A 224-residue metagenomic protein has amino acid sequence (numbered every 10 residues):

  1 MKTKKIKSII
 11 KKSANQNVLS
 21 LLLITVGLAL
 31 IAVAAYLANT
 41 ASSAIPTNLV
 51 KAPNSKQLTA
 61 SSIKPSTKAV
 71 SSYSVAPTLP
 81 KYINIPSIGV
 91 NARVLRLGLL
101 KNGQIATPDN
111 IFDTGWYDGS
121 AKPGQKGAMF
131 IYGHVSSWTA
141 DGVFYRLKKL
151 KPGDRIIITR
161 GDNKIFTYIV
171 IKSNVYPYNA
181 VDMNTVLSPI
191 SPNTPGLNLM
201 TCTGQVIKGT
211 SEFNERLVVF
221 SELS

Functional and structural regions predicted by a protein language model:
M1-V18: N-terminal Lys/Arg-rich, disordered targeting/topogenic segments
K7-K11, T25, K64: Residues marking helix boundaries in flexible regions
N17-L30: Hydrophobic H-region at the start of alpha-helical membrane spans
G27-S224: Solvent-exposed, non-transmembrane regions of membrane-associated and secreted proteins
